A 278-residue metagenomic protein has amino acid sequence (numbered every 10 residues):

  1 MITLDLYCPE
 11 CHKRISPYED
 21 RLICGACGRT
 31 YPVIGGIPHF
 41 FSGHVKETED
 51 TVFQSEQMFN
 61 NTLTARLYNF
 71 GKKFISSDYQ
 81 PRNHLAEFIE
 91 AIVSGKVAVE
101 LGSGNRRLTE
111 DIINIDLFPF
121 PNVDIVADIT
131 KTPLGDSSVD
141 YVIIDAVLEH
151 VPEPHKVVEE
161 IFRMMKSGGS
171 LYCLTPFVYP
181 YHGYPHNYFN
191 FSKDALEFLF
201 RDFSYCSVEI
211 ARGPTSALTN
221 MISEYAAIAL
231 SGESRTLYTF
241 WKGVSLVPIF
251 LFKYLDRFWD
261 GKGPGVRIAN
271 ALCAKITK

Functional and structural regions predicted by a protein language model:
I2-D5, D20: Short metal-coordination and nucleic-acid-contact micro-motifs, chiefly zinc-binding Cys/His arrays
R14-K72: N-terminal, positively charged/glycine-rich alpha-helical extensions of SAM-dependent methyltransferases
H39, I125, C206-E209: General small-molecule cofactor/ligand-binding pocket signal
F70-H84: Conserved SAM-binding loop and adjacent beta-strand
Y79-P81, V123-I125, L255-F258: Short gly/ser/thr-rich secondary-structure transition/capping motifs
H84-P185, S192-E197, A274-I276: Conserved SAM-binding loop
H155-K156, E160, S170-K278: S-adenosyl-L-methionine-dependent methyltransferase catalytic module, highlighting the catalytic core
